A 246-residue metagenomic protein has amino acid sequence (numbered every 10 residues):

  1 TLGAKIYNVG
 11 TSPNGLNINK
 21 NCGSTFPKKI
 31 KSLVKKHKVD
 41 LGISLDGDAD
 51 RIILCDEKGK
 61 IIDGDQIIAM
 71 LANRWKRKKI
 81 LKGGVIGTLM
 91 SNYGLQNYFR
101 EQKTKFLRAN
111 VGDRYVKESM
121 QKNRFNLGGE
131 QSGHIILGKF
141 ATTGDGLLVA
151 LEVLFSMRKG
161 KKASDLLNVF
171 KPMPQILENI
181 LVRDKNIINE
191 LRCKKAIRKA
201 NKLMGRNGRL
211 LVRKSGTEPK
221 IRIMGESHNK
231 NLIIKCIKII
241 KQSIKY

Functional and structural regions predicted by a protein language model:
T1-G160, L166, P172, E178: Phosphate-binding chemistry for phosphorylated carbohydrates and sugar-nucleotides
G160-Y246: Catalytic-core signal marking the mid-to-C-terminal active-site face
